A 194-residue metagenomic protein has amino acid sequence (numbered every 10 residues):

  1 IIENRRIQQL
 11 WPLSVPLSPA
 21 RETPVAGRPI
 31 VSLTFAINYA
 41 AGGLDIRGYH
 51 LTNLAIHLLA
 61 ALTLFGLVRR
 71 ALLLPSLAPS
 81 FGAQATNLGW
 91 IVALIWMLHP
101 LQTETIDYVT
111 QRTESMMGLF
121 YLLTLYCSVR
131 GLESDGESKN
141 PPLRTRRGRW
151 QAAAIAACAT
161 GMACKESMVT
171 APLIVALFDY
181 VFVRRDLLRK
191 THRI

Functional and structural regions predicted by a protein language model:
I1-I194: Polytopic membrane enzymes that build or remodel cell-surface glycoconjugates and lipids
